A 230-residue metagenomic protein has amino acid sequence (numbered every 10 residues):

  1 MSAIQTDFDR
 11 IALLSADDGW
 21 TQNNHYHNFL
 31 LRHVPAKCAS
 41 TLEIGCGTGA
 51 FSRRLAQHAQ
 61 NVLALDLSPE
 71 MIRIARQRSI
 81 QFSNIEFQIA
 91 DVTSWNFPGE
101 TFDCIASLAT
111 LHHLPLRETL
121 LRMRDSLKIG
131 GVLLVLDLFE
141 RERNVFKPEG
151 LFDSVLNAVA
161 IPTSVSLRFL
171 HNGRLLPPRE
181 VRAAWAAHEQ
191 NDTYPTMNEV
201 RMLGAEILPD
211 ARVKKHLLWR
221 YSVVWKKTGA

Functional and structural regions predicted by a protein language model:
M1-K37: Conserved class I S-adenosyl-L-methionine
A39-G47: Conserved class I S-adenosyl-L-methionine
T48-S94: Class I SAM-dependent methyltransferase SAM/SAH-binding core
A106: A conserved beta-strand element that flanks and buttresses the S-adenosyl-L-methionine
L114-M123: A short, conserved alpha-helix within the catalytic core of class I
L127-V132: Short glycine-dipeptide loop
L134-S164: Conserved class I S-adenosyl-L-methionine
N191-L208: Short alpha-helix
